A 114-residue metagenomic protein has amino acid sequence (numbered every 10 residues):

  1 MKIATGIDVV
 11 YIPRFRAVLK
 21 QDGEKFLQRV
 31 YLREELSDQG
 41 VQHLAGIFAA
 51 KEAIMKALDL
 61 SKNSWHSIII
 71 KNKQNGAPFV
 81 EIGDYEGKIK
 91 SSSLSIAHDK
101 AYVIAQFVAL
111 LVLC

Functional and structural regions predicted by a protein language model:
M1-C114: Core catalytic alpha/beta fold that binds nucleotide/phospho-ligands
